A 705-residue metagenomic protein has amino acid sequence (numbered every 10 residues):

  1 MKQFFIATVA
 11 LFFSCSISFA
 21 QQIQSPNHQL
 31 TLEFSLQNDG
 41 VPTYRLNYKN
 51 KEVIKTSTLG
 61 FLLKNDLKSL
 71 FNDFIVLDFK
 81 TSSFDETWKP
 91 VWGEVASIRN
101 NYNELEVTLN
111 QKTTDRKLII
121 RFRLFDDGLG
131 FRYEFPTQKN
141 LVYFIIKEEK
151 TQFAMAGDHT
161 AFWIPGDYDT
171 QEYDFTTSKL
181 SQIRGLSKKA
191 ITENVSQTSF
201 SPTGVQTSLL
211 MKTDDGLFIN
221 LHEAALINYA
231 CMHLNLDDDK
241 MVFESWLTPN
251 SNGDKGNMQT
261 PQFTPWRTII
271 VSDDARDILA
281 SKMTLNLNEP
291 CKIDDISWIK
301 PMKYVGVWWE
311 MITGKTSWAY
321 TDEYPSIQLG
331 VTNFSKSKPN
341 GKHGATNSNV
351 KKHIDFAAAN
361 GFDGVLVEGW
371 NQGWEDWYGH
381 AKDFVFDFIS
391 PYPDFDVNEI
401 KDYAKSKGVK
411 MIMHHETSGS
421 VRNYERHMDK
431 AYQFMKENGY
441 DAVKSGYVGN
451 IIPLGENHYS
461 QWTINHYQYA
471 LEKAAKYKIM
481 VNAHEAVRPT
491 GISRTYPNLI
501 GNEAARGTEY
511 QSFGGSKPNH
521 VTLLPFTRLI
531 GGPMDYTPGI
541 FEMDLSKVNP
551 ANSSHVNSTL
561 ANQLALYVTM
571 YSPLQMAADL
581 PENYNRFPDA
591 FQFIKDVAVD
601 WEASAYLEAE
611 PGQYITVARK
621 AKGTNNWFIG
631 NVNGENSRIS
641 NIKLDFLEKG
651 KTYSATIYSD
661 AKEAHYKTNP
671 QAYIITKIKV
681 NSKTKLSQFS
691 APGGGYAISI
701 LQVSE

Functional and structural regions predicted by a protein language model:
M1-Q22: Bacterial Sec-dependent N-terminal signal peptides
Q22-D295: N-terminal accessory beta-strand-rich subdomains and adjacent acidic, glycine-rich linkers that precede catalytic cores
V107, D579-F628, V632, E663-N669: Glycan-recognition and catalytic regions of carbohydrate-active enzymes
Q259-K352, N360, G364: An acidic-aromatic substrate-binding cleft motif
N349-W370, E437-D441: Catalytic domains of carbohydrate-active enzymes, especially glycoside hydrolases
E368-H555, T559: Aromatic- and carboxylate-enriched substrate-binding clefts and catalytic-loop regions of carbohydrate-active enzymes
E610-Y653, Y696-S699: Carbohydrate-binding surface patches
K677-E705: C-terminal beta-strand-rich structural cap/linker in extracellular carbohydrate-active enzymes
